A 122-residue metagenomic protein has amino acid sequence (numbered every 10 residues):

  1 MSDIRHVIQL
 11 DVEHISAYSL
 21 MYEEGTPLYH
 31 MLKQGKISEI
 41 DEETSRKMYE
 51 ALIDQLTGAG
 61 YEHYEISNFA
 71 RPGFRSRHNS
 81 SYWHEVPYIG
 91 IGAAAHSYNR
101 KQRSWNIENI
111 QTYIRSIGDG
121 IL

Functional and structural regions predicted by a protein language model:
M1-L122: C-terminal scaffold of the Radical SAM
